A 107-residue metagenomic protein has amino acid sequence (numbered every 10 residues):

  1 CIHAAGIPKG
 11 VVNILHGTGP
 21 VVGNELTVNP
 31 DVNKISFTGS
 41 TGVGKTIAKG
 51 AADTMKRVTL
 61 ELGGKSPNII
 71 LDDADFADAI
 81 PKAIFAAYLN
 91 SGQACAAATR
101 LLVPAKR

Functional and structural regions predicted by a protein language model:
C1-G23: PLP-dependent aminotransferase-like
H3-G6, L26, K49, G92: A general structural signal for stabilizing positions within well-ordered secondary structure
G6-K9, T27-K34: Short, surface-exposed connector motifs at secondary-structure boundaries
G19-E25, G39-T46: Beta-loop-alpha module in the N-terminal Rossmann-like domain of NAD(P)-dependent dehydrogenases, especially those
E25-L26, K82: Well-formed, non-transmembrane alpha-helical positions, independent of function
K34, S40-R107: ALDH superfamily catalytic-core signature
